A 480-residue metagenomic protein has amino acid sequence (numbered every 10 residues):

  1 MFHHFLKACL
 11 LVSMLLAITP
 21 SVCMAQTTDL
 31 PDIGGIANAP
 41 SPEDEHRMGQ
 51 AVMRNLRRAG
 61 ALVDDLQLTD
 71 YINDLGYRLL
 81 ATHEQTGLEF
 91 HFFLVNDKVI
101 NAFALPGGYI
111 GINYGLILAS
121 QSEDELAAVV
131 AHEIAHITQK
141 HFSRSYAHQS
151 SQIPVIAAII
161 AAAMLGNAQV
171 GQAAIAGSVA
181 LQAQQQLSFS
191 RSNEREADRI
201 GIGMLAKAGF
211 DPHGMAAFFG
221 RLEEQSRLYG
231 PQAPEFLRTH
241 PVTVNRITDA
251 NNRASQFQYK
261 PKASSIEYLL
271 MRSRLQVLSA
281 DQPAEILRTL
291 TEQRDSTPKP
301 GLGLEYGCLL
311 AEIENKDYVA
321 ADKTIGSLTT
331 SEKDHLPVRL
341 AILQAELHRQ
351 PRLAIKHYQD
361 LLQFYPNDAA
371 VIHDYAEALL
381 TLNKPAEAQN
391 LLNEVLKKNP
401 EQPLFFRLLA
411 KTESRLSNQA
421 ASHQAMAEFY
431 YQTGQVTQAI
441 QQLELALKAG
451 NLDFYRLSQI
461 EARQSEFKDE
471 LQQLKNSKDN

Functional and structural regions predicted by a protein language model:
F2-F103, Q225-L228, L287-T291, D322 (+5 more regions): Hydrophobic or amphipathic, alpha-helical segments that drive membrane association/targeting
Q26, D32-A39, Q50, L62 (+4 more regions): Extracytoplasmic and endomembrane cell-envelope/extracellular-matrix remodeling and assembly machinery
I110, A119, I137, F257 (+6 more regions): TPR/TPR-like alpha-solenoid repeats
I112, A128-H136, K140, A197: Active-site recognition of the HExxH zinc-binding catalytic motif
Y114-A128, F189-S192: Short pre-active-site segment immediately N-terminal to the catalytic Zn-binding motif
D124, I134-S150: Catalytic Zn2+-binding segment of zinc metalloproteases
Q152-Q169, A173-Q184: Membrane-active amphipathic alpha-helices enriched in small hydrophobic residues
